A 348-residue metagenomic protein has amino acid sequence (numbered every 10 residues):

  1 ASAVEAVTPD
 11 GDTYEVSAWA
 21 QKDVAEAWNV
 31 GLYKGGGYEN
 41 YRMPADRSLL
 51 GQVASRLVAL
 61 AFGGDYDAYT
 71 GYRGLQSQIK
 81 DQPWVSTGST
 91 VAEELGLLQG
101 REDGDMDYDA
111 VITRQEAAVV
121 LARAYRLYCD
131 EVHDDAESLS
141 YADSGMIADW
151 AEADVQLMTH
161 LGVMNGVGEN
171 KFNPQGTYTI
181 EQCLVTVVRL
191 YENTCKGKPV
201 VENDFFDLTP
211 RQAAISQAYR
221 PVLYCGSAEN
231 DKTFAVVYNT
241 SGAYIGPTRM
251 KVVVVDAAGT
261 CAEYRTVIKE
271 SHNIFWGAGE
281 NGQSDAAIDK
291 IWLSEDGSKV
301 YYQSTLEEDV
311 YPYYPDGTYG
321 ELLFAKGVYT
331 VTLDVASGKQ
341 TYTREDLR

Functional and structural regions predicted by a protein language model:
A1-Q21, A25-T87, E94-Q115, R123-E152 (+2 more regions): Feature responds to low-complexity, polar/acidic, surface-exposed segments characteristic of secreted/exported proteins
S55, A122, V188, Y238-T240 (+1 more regions): Short loop/turn segments immediately following the C-termini of beta-strands
T209, A262-K269, Q340-L347: Beta-propeller fold detector
P210, A214-C225, G277-W292: Signature of short aromatic-glycine-proline-rich micro-motifs recurring in repeat-based ectodomains
Q217-Y219, I268-F275, L347-R348: Short coil/turn segments at the loop-to-beta-strand junctions that recur within blades of beta-propeller repeat folds
L223, D231-G246, W292, S298-E308 (+1 more regions): Short beta-strand elements that form the blades of beta-propeller/WD-repeat-like and other beta-sheet-rich scaffold
A243-V253, E308-T330: Structural motif
D256-G259, D334-S337: Short loop/turn segments that connect beta-strands within beta-propeller blades
